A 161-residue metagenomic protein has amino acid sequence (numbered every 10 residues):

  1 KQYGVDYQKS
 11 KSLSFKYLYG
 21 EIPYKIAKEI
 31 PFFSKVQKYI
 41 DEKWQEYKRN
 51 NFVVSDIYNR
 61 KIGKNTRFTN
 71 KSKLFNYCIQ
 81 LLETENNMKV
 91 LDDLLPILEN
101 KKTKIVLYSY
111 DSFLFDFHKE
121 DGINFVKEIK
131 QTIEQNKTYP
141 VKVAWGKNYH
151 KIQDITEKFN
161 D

Functional and structural regions predicted by a protein language model:
K1-Y108, K137, A144-W145, I152-D161: Conserved catalytic core of nucleic-acid polymerases
V90, E128-I129: A general structural detector for well-ordered alpha-helical segments in enzyme core domains, enriched
F113-K127: Catalytic palm subdomain of template-directed nucleic-acid polymerases, centered on the conserved carboxylate motif
K119, W145-K147: Non-catalytic surface loops within mature trypsin-like serine protease
I129-Y139: A common structural junction motif
